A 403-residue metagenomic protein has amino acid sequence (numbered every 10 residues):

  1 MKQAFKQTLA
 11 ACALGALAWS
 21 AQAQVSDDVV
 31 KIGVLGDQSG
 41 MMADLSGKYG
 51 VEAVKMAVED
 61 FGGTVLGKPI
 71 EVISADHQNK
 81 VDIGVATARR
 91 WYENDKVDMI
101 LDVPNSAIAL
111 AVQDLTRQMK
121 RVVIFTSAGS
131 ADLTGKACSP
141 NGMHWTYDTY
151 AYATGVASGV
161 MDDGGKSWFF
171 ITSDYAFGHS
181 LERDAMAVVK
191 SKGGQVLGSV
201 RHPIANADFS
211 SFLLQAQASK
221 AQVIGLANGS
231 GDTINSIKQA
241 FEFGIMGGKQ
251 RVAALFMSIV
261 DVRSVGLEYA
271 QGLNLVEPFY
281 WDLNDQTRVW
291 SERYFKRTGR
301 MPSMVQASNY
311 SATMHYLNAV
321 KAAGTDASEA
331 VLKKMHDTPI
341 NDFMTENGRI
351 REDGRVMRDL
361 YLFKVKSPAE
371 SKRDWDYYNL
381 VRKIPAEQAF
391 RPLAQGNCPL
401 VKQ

Functional and structural regions predicted by a protein language model:
K2-A4, T8, A23-Q403: Extracytosolic ligand-binding ectodomains
A10-A18: Bacterial N-terminal signal peptides
